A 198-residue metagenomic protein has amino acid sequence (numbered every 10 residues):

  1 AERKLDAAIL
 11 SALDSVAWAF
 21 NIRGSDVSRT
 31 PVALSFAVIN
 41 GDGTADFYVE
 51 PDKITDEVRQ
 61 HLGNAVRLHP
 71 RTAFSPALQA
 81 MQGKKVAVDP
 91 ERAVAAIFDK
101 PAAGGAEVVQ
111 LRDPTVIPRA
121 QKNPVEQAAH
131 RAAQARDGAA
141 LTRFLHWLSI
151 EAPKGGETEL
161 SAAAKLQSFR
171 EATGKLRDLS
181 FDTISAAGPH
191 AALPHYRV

Functional and structural regions predicted by a protein language model:
A1-V198: Active-site neighborhoods and metal-handling regions in enzymes and metal-associated proteins
